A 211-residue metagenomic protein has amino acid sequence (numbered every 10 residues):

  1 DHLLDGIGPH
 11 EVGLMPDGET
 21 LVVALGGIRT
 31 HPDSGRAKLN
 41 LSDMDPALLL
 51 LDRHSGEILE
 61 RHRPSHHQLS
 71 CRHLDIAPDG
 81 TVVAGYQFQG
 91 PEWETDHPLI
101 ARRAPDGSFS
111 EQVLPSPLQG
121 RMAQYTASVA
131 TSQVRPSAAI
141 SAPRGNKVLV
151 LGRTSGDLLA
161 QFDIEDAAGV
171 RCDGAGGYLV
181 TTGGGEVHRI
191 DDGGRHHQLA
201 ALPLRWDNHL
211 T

Functional and structural regions predicted by a protein language model:
D1-P16, A24-H31, A37: Asp-box/WD-like beta-propeller blade repeats and closely related beta-sheet repeat scaffolds
H2-D5, H62-H67, V113-A123, A160-E165 (+1 more regions): Surface loop/turn motifs at the tips and blade-to-blade linkers of beta-strand repeat domains
G8-H10, M44, L69-R72, D96 (+4 more regions): Beta-rich catalytic cores
P16-G18, A77-D79, S132-R135, D173-A175: Residue-level detector of Asp-centered blade-edge/turn motifs that repeat once per structural unit in beta-propeller
L21, V82, A138, Y178-L179: Hydrophobic beta-strand positions that form the internal "hydrophobic ladder" of WD40/Gbeta-like beta-propeller blades
V23-M44, G85-H97: Short, conserved, GDST-rich strand-edge loop motifs in beta-rich repeat architectures
K38-H54, H97-G107: Beta-propeller blade signature
